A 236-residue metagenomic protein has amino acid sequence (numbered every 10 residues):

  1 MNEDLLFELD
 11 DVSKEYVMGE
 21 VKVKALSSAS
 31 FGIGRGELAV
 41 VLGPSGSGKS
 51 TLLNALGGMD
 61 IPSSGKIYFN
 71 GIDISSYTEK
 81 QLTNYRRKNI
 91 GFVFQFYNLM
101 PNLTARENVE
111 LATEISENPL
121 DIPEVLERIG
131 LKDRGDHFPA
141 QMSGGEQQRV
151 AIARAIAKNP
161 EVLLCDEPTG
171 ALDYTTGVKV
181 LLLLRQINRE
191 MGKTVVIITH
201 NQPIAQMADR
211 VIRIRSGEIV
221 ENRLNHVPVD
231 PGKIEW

Functional and structural regions predicted by a protein language model:
M1-D4, E235-W236: Short, Lys/Arg-enriched, disordered terminal segments
L5-I214, I219: ABC family nucleotide-binding domain
E218-W236: Conserved beta-strand-loop-alpha-helix hinge in the C-terminal portion of ABC ATPase nucleotide-binding domains
